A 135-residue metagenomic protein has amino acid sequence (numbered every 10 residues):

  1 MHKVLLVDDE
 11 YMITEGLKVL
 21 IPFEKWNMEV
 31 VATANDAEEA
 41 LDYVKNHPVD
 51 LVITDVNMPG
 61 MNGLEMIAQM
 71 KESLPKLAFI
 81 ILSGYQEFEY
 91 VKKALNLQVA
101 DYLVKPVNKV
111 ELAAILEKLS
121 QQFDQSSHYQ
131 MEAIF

Functional and structural regions predicted by a protein language model:
D8, D55: Active-site residues of response regulator receiver
Y11-A32: Two-component/phosphorelay signaling modules centered on CheY-like receiver
T33-L51: Acidic, metal-coordinating helix/loop segments flanking the phosphotransfer/catalytic sites of two-component signaling
D36-E39, N62-E65, S83: Acidic catalytic/metal-coordinating carboxylates
D42, L64-P75: Short amphipathic alpha-helix used as the core "switch/output" element in two-component signaling
M58: Receiver (REC) domain active-site loop signature in two-component systems and cognate sites in sensor histidine kinases
E65, Q86-D101: Alpha4 helix (beta4-alpha4-beta5 surface) of REC/receiver domains from two-component response regulators
L95, D101, V107-F135: Interdomain helical linkers/hinges and coiled-coil/dimerization scaffolds that transmit conformational signals
